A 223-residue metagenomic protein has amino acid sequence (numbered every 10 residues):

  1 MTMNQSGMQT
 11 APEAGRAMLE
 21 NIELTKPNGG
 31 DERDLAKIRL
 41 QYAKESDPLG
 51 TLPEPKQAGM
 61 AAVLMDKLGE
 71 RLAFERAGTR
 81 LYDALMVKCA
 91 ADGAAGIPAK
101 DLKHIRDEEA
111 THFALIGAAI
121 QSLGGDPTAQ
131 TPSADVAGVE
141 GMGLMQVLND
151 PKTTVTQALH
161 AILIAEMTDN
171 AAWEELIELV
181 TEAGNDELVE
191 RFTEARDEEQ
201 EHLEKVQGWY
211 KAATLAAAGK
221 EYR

Functional and structural regions predicted by a protein language model:
M1-R223: Non-heme di-metal
